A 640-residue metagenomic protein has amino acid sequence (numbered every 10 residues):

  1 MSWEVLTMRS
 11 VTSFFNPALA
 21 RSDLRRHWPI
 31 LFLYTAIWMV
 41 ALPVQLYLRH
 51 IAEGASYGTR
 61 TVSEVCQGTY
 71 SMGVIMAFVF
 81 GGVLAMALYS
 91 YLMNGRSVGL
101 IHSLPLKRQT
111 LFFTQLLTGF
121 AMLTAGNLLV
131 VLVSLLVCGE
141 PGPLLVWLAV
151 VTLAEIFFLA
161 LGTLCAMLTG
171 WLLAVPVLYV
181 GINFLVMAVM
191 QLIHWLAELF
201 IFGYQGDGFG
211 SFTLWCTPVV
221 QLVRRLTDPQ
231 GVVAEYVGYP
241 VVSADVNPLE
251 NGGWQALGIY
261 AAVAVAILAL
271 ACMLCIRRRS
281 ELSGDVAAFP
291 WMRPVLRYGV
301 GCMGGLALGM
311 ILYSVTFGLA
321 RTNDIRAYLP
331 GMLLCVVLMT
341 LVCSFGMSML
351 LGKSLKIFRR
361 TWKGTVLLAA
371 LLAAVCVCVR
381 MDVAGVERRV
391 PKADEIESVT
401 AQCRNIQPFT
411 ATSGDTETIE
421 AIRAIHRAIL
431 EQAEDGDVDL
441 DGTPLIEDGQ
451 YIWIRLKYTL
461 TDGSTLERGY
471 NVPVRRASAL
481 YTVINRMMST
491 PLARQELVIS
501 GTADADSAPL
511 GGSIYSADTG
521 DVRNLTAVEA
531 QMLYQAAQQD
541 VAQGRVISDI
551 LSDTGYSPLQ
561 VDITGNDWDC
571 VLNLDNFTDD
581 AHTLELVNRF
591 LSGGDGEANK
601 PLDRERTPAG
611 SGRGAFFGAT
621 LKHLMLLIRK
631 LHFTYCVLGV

Functional and structural regions predicted by a protein language model:
M1-G95, L270-S280, V295, M310-A327 (+5 more regions): Hydrophobic alpha-helical transmembrane segments
W3-V5, L48-V65, M187-L274, R279-A288 (+3 more regions): Terminal transmembrane helical anchor/hairpin motif
L46, S63, Y70-V74, M86 (+5 more regions): Secretory targeting signals
L88-A121, S283-G284, T526-R545: Helix-loop-helix units of permease transmembrane domains in multi-pass membrane transporters, especially ABC
L173-V186, R359-L371: Central hydrophobic cores of alpha-helical transmembrane segments in multi-pass integral membrane proteins
R297-G304, F345-V386: Internal/C-terminal transmembrane anchor helices
V377-G463: Membrane-interface segments at or immediately adjacent to transmembrane helices that form the boundary between
D435-V472, R545-N576: Short, structured surface segments that line ligand/substrate-binding pockets
